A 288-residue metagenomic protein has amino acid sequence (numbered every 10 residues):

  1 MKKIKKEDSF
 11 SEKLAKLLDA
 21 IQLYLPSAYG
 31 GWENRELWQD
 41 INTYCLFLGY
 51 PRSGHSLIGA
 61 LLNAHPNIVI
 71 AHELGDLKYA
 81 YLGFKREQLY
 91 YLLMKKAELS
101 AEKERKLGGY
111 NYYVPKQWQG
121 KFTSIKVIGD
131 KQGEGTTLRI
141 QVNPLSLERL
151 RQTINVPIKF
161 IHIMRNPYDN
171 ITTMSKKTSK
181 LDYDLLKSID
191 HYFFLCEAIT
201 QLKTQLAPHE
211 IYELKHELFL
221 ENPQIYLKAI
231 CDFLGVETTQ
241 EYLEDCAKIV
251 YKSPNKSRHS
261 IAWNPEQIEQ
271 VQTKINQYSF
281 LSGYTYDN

Functional and structural regions predicted by a protein language model:
M1-G120, K248-S253: PAPS-dependent sulfotransferase catalytic core
M1-L46, P51, S175-T178, D182 (+4 more regions): PAPS-dependent sulfotransferases, especially Golgi type II membrane carbohydrate sulfotransferases
E73-K78, R165-N166, L243: A short, structured active-site edge motif that brings together acidic residues
K78-L82, Y90-Y91, H191-Y192, Y242 (+1 more regions): Juxtamembrane/interface motifs at transmembrane-helix termini
Y91-L99, Y183-K187, S260-I268: A polyampholytic, Gly/Pro-enriched intrinsically disordered region
L92-M94, R149, C231, S279: Hydrophobic alpha-helix position signal
N111-Y112, P144, P265: Structural motif corresponding to alpha-helix initiation and N-cap regions
K121-E241: PAPS-dependent sulfotransferase catalytic domain
